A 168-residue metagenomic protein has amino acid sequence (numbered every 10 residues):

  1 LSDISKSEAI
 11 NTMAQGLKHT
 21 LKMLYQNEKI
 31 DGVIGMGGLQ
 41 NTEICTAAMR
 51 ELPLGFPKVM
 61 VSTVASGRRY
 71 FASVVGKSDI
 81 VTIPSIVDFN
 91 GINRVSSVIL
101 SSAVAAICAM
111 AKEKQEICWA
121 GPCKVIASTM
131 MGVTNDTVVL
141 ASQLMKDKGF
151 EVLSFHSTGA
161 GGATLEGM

Functional and structural regions predicted by a protein language model:
L1-N27: Phosphate/nucleotide-donor binding subsite
S2-S5, R69-V133: Cap/lid and interdomain-hinge subdomains that line or gate substrate/regulatory clefts in soluble alpha/beta enzymes
T12, G16-T20, S102-A106, T164: Well-ordered alpha-helical segments embedded in enzymatic catalytic cores
T20-N27, E51-G55, I86-F89, A106-I117 (+2 more regions): Change "in soluble alpha/beta enzymes" to "in soluble alpha/beta proteins
N27-N41, G132: Short acidic, glycine-rich surface-loop motifs adjacent to enzyme active sites
G32-G35, I44-V74, T82-P84, E151-S157: Short, acidic/small-residue loops that bind anionic groups at enzyme active sites
L39-A47, R68-R69, T134-V139, G162-A163: Short glycine/serine/threonine-rich phosphate/pyrophosphate-binding segments that cradle anionic phosphate groups
G121-A163, G167: Glycine-rich phosphate/diphosphate-binding loop of Rossmann-like nucleotide-binding domains
